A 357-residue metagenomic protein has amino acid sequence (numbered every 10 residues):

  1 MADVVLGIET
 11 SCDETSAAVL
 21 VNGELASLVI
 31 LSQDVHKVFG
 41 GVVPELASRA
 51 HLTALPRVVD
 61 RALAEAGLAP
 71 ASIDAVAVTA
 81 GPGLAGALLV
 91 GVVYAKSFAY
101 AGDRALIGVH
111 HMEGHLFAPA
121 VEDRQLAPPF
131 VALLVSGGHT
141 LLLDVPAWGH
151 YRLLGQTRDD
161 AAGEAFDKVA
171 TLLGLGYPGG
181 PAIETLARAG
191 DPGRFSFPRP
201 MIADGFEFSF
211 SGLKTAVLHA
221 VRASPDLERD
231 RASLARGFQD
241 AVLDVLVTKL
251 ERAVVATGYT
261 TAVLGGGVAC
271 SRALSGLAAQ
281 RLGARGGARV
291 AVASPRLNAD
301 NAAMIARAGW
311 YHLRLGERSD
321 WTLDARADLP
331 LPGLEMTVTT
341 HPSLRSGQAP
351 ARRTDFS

Functional and structural regions predicted by a protein language model:
M1-R345, A349-S357: Acidic, glycine-enriched active-site microenvironments
